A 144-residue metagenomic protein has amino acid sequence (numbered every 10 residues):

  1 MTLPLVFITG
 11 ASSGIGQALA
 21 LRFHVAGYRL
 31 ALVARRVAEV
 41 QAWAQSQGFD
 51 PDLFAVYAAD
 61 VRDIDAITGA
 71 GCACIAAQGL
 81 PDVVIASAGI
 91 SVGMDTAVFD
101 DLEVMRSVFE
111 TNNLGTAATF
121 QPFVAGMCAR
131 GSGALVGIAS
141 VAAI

Functional and structural regions predicted by a protein language model:
T9, P81-G89, G137: Rossmann-fold scaffold of SDR-type NAD(P)-dependent oxidoreductases
S12-S13: Conserved glycine-rich cofactor-binding loop
Y28-W43: Conserved glycine-rich Rossmann-like NAD(P)H-binding loop of the short-chain dehydrogenase/reductase
Q47-D65: Rossmann-fold cofactor-recognition segment
S91-R106: Conserved mid-core segment of classical short-chain dehydrogenase/reductases
F120-Q121: A short, exposed helix-loop element centered on a Lys and neighboring polar residues
S140: Residue(s) in the substrate-gating loop at a strand-loop-helix junction that position the organic substrate next
